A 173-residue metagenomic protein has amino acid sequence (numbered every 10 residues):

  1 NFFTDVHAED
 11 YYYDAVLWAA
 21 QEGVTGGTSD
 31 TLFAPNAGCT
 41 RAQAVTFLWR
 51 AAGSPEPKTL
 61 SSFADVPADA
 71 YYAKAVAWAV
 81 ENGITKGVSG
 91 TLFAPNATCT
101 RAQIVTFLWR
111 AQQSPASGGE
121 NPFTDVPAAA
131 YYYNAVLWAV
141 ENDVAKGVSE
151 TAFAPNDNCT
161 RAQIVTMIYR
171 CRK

Functional and structural regions predicted by a protein language model:
N1-Y13, Q21, G26-K74, E81-A102 (+3 more regions): Feature responds to low-complexity, polar/acidic, surface-exposed segments characteristic of secreted/exported proteins
T106: Alpha-helical segment that forms one wall of the substrate-binding/catalytic cleft in peptidoglycan-active domains
A135-N142: Short glycine/proline-rich, acidic loop/turn segments that cap or connect secondary-structure elements
